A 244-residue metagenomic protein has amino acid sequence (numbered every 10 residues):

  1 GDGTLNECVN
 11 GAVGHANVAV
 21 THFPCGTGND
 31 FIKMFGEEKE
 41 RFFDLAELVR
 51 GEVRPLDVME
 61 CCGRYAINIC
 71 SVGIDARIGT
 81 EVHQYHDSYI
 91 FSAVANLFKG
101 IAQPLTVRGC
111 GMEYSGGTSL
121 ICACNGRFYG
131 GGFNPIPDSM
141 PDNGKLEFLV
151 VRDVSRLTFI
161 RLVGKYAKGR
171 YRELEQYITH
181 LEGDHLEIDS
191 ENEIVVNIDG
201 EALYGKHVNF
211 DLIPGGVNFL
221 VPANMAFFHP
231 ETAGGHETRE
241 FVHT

Functional and structural regions predicted by a protein language model:
G1-A16: N-terminal small/polar loop signature for handling phosphorylated ligands or for N-terminal nucleophile
D2-L5, P24, I78, I121 (+3 more regions): Hydrophobic structural packing positions in well-ordered secondary structure
E7-N10, I32-M34, G132-F133, I160 (+1 more regions): Short glycine-/acidic-enriched loop or helix-start segments at secondary-structure transitions that form or flank
V13-S119: Catalytic core of DAGKc-family lipid kinases
S71, D75, C122-P135, A202: Glycine-rich phosphate/pyrophosphate-binding beta-alpha loops
D75-I78, S115-G117, F128-G132, R156-F159 (+1 more regions): Short acidic/glycine-rich loop or secondary-structure boundary segments that cap or lie
Q84-F91, P137-T158: Gly/Ser/Thr-rich active-site loops/lids in small-molecule metabolic enzymes that frequently grip phosphoryl groups
G109-C110, S115, M140, V150-T244: ATP/nucleoside-binding phosphotransfer catalytic cores, i.e., glycine-rich phosphate-binding loops
